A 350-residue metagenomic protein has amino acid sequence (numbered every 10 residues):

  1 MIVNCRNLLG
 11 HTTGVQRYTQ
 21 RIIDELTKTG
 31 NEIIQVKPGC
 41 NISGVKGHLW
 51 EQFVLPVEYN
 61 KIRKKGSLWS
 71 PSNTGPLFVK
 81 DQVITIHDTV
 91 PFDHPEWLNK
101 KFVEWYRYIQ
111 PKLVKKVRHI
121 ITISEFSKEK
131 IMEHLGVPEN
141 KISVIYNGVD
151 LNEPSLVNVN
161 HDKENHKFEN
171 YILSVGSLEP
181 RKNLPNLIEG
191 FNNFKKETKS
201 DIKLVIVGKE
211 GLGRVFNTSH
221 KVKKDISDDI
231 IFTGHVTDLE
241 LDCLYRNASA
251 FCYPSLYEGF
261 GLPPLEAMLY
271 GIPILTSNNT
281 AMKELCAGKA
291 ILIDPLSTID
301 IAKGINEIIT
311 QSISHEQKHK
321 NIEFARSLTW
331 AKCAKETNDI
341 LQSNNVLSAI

Functional and structural regions predicted by a protein language model:
M1-I350: Carbohydrate transferase catalytic cores enriched for Leloir-type hexosyltransferases
